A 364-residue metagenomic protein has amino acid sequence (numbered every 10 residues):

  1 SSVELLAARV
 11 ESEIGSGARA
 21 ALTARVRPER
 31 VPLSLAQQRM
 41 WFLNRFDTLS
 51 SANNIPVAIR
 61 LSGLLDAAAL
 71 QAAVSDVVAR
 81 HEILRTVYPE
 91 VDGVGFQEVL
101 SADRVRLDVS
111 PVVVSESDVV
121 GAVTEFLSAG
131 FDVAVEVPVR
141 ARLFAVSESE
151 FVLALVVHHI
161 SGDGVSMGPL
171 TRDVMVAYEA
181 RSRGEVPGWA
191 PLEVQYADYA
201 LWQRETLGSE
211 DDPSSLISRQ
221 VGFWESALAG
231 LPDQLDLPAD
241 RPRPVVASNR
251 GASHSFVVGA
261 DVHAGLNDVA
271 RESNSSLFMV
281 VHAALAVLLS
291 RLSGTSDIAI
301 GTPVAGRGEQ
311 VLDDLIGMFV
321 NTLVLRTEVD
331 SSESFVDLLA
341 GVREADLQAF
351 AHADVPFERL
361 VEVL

Functional and structural regions predicted by a protein language model:
S1-A21, G95-E98, Q195: Phosphopantetheine-dependent thiolation modules in NRPS/PKS and related acyl-activating systems
S1-L5, P28-L33, S62, H158 (+3 more regions): Glycine-rich loop motifs involved in handling phospho/adenylate chemistry
Q38-T48, P56-L65, V74-D76, E90 (+9 more regions): Adenylate-forming
V99-R106: Structured interaction and signal-relay segments at domain junctions
V165-S166: Acidic donor-diphosphate engagement hotspot in glycosyltransferases and nucleotidyltransferases that stabilizes
L170: Glycine-rich loop/hinge motif
